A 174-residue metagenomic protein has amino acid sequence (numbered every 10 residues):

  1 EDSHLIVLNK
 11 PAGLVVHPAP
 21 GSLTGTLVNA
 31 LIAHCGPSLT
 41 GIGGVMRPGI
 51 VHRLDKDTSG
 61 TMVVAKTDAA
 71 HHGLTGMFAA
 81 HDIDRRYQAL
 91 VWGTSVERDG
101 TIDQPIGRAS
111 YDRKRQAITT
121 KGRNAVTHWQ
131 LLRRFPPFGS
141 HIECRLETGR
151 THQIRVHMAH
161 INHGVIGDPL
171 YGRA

Functional and structural regions predicted by a protein language model:
E1-Y111: RNA pseudouridine synthases
L23-C35, T67-A70, A79, R108 (+1 more regions): Pseudouridine synthase
L54, L131-R134: Short, low-complexity Ser/Thr-rich regulatory SLiMs
V63, Q88, D103, H128 (+2 more regions): Beta-strand secondary-structure signal
H72, E97-T101, R113-Q116, R150-H152 (+1 more regions): Short acidic/glycine-rich loop or secondary-structure boundary segments that cap or lie
V91, H128-L131, V165: Conserved hydrophobic positions within beta-strands
I118-T127: Short coil-to-beta-strand transition motifs
